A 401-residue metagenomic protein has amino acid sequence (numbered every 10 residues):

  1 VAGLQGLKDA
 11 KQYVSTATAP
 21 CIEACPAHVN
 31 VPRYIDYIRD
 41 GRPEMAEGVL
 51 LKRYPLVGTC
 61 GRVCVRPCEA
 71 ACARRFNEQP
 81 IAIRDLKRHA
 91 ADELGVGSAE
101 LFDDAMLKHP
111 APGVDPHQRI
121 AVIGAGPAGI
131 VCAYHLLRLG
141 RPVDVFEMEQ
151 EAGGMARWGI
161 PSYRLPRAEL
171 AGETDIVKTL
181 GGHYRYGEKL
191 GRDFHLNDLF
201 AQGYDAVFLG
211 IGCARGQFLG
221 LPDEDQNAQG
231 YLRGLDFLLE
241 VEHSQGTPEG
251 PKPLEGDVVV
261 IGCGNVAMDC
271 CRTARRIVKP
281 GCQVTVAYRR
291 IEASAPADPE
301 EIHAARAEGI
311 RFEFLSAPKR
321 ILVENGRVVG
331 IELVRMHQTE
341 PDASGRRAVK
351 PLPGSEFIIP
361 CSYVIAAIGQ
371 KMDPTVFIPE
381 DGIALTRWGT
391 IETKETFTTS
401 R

Functional and structural regions predicted by a protein language model:
V1-H117, R167, L209-L235, V323-V328 (+4 more regions): Ferredoxin-type iron-sulfur electron-transfer modules and their immediate structural context
H28-R39, E47, P80-R84, V122-L190 (+4 more regions): Beta1-alpha1 glycine-rich phosphate/pyrophosphate-binding loop at the start of Rossmann-like nucleotide-binding domains
M45, V114-I123, A171-L221, R320-V328 (+4 more regions): Feature captures the FAD/FMN-dependent oxidoreductase FAD-binding
M106-L107, K189-F194, F237-E240, E292: Short acidic loop-to-helix transition motifs that present clustered carboxylates
V114-A128, L254-G264: Beta1/beta-strand and adjacent pyrophosphate-binding region of the FAD-binding site in flavoprotein oxidoreductases
P116-R119, G187, L254-D257, L315 (+2 more regions): Phosphate-coordination loops involved in phosphoryl transfer and adenosine-cofactor binding
N227-E255, P341-R401: FAD-site-proximal beta/loop scaffold in flavoenzymes
P251-D257, Q283-A293, P360: Internal nucleotide-binding/catalytic subdomain
